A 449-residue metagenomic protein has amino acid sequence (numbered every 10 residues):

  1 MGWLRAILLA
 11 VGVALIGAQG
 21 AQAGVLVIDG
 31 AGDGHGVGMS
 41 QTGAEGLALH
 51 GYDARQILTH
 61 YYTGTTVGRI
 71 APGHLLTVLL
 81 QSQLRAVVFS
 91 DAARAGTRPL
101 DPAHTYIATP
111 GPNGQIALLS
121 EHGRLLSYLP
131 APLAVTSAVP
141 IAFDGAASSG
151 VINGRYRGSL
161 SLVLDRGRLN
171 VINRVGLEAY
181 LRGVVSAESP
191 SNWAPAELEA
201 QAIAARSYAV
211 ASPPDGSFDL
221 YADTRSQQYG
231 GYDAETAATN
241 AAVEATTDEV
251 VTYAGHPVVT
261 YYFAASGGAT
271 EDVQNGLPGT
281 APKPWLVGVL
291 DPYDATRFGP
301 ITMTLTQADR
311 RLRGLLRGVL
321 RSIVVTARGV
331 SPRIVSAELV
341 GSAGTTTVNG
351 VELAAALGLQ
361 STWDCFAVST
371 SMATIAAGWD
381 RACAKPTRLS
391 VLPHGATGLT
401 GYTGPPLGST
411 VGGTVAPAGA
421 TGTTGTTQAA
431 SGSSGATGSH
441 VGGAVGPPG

Functional and structural regions predicted by a protein language model:
W3-G449: Conserved, single-site charged/polar hotspot
